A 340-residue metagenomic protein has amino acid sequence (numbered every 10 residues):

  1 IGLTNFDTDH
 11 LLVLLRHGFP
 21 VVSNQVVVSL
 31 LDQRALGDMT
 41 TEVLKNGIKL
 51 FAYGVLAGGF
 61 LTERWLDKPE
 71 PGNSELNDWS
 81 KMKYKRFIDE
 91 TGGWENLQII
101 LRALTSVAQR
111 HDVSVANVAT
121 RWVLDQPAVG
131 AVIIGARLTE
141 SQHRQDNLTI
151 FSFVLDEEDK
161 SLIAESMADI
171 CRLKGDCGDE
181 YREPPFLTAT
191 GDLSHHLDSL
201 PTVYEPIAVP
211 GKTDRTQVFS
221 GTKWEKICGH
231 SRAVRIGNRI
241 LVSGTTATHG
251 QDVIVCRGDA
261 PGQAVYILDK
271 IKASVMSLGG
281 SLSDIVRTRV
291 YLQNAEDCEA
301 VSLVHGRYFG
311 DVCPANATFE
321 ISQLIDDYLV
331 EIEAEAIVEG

Functional and structural regions predicted by a protein language model:
I1, N24, V43, Y53 (+6 more regions): Conserved, mostly hydrophobic/aromatic
I1-R34, K49: Glycine/proline-rich, positively charged, aromatic-decorated active-site loop/lid region on the catalytic face
G2, P20-Q25, G47-F51, G130-I133 (+4 more regions): Structural preference for beta-strand elements that scaffold enzyme active sites
L3-D9, V27-S29, V55-G58, R137 (+2 more regions): Active-site beta-loop-alpha junctions enriched in small/polar residues
A35-W79, S114: Aromatic-lined glycan-binding groove of carbohydrate-active enzymes
K45-K49, P69, N73-S106, R110 (+2 more regions): Terminal-tail/helix-coil boundary detector
G58, N73-S74, T188-D269, A273-V286 (+1 more regions): N-terminal presequence-like segments and the immediate start of the first folded domain
T105-R121: Acyl activation and transfer enzymes in specialized metabolism, enriched for ANL adenylate-forming modules
